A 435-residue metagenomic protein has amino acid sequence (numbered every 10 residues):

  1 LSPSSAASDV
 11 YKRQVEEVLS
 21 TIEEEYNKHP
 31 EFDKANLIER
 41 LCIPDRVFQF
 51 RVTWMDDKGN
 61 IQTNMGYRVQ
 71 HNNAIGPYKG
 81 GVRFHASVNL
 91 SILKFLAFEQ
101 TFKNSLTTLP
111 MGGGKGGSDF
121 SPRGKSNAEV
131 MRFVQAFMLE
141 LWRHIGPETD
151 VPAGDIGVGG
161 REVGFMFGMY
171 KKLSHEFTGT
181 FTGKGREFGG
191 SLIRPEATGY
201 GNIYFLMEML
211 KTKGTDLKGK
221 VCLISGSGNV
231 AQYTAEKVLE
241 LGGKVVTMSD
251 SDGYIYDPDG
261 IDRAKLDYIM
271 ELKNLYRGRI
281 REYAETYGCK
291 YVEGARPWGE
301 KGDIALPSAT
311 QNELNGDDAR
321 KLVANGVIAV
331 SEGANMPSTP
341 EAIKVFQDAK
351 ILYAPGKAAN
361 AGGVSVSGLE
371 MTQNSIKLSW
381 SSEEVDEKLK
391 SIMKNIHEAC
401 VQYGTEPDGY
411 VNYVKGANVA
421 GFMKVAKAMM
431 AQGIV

Functional and structural regions predicted by a protein language model:
L1-A7, Y11: Single conserved hydrophobic/aromatic residue that forms the stacking wall/gate of nucleotide- or nucleobase-binding
S8-D9, M209, S308, K321-V435: Adenosine-phosphate binding glycine-rich loop
K12-Q49: Short, Gly/Pro- and small/polar-rich lid/capping loops
N36-P122: Glycine-rich, N-terminal phosphate-binding loop and its surrounding beta-alpha-beta segment
H85, N104-K218: Glycine/serine-rich phosphate-binding loop and adjoining beta1-alpha1 elements at the start of nucleotide-handling
G190-K301: Glycine-rich phosphate/diphosphate-binding loop of Rossmann-like nucleotide-binding domains
G253-Y353, A358: Rossmann-like adenosine-cofactor binding region
